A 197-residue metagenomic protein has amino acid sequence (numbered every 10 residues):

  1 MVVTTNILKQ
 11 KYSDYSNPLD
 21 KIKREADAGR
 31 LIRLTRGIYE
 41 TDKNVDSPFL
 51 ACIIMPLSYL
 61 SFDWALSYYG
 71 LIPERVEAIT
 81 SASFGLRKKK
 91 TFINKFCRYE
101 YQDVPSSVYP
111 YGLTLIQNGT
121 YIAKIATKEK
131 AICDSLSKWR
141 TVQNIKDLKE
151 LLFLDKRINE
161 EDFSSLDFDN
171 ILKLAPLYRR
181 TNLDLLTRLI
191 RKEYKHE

Functional and structural regions predicted by a protein language model:
M1-D63: Short beta-edge/loop segments at beta->alpha junctions of small alpha/beta modules that act as binding/recognition
S13, G70, S137-T141: Hydrophobic/aromatic-lined pockets within catalytic cores
Y15-P18, I72, T181: Short coil/loop linkers at secondary-structure junctions
S16-R24, L86-N94, A126-E129, Q143-D147: Short, mixed-charge, low-aromatic patches
A26-D27, S67, S137: Alpha-helix boundary recognition
G37-I38, S47-K90, V108, L177 (+2 more regions): Ribosome-interacting low-complexity segments
G70-E129: Exposed, interaction-prone assembly regions rather than primary DNA-binding/catalytic cores
L113-E197: Hydrophobic alpha-helical interaction segments
